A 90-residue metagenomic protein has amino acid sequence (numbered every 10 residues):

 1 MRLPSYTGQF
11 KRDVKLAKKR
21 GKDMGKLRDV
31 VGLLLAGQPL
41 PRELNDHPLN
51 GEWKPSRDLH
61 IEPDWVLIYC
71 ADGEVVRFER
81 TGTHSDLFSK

Functional and structural regions predicted by a protein language model:
M1-P63, A71-E79, H84-K90: Basic, Lys/Arg-enriched alpha-helical interface segments
